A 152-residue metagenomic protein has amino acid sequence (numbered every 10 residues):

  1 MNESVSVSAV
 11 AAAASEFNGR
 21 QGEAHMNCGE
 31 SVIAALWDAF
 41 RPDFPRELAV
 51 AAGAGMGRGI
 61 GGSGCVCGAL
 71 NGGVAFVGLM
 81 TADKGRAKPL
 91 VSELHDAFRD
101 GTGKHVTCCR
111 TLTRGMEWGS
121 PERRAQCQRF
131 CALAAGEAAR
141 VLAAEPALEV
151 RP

Functional and structural regions predicted by a protein language model:
M1-E23: Polybasic, low-complexity association/targeting segments
N2-S8, L36-G55, H105-L112: Acidic-glycine-rich active-site phosphate/pyrophosphate-binding loop
A24-F44, E93, A97-K104: An acidic intrinsically disordered interaction segment
V32, A52-G57, A134: Short alpha-helical scaffolding segments that buttress acidic/His motifs in well-ordered protein cores
F40-A51, L79-S92: Phosphate-handling active-site elements
M56-A75: Glycine/serine-rich anion-binding loops at beta->alpha junctions that coordinate negatively charged ligand groups
G68-G73, L79-A82, A87, H95-R99: Catalytic phosphate/nucleotide-handling subdomain of diverse soluble enzymes
K88, S92-P152: C-terminal binding/interaction regions
